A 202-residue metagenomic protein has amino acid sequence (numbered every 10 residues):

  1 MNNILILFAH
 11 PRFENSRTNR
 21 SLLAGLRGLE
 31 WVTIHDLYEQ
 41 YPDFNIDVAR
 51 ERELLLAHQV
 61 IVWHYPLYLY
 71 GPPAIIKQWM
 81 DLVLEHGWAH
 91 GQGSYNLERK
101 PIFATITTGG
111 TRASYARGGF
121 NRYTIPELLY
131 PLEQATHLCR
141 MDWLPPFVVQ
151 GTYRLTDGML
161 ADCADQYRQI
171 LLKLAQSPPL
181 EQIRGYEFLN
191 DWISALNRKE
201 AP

Functional and structural regions predicted by a protein language model:
M1-W31, H35: N-terminal beta1-alpha1 ligand-phosphate binding loop
L5-L7, T33-H35, V62, F103-T105 (+1 more regions): Hydrophobic/aromatic beta-strand patches that form the interior of the parallel beta-sheet core in alpha/beta enzyme
R17-G28, T124-C139: Short, solvent-exposed amphipathic alpha-helices that sit in or adjacent to ligand/effector-binding or catalytic
R17-S21, I46, A74-Q78, G158: Generic recognition of short, well-ordered alpha-helical segments
L23, A135-P202: Glycine-rich phosphate/pyrophosphate-binding loop and the adjoining helix
V32-L56: N-terminal beta-loop-helix "entrance" segment that forms/cooperates in small-molecule cofactor or anionic ligand
R50-E133: Helix-loop-strand module that forms the ligand-binding subsite of alpha/beta enzymes
